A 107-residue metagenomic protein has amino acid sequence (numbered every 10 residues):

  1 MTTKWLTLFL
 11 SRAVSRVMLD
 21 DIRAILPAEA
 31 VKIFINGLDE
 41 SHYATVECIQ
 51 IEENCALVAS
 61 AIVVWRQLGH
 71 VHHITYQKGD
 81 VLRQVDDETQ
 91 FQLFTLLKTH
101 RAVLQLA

Functional and structural regions predicted by a protein language model:
M1-I49, A61-A107: Short amphipathic alpha-helical segments that predominantly mediate membrane engagement
Q50-L57: Single-pass alpha-helical transmembrane signal-anchor segments in small membrane proteins across taxa
